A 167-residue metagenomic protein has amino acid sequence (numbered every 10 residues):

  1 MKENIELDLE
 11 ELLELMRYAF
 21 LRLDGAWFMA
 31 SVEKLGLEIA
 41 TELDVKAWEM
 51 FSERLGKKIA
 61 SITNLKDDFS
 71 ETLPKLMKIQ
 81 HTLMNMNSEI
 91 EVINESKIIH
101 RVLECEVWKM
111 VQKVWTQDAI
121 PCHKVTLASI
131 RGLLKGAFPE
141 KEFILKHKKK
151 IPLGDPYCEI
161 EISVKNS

Functional and structural regions predicted by a protein language model:
M1-I99, E104-E106, M110-K124, E142-Y157 (+1 more regions): N-terminal accessory segment detector
P121-F138: Active-site helix/loop of acyl-thioester processing domains in fatty-acid/polyketide metabolism, spanning hotdog-fold
I160: An aromatic- and glycine-enriched ligand-binding surface/loop that stacks and positions planar moieties
